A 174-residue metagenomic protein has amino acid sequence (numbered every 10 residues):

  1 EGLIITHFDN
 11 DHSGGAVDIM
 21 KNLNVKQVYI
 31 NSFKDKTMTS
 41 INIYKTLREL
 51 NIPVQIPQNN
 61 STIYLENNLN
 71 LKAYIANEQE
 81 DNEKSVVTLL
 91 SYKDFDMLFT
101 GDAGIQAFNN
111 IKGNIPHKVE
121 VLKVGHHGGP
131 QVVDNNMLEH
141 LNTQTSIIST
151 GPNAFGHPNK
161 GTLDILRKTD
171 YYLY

Functional and structural regions predicted by a protein language model:
E1-Y174: Non-globular, low-confidence helical/coil segments that flank catalytic cores
